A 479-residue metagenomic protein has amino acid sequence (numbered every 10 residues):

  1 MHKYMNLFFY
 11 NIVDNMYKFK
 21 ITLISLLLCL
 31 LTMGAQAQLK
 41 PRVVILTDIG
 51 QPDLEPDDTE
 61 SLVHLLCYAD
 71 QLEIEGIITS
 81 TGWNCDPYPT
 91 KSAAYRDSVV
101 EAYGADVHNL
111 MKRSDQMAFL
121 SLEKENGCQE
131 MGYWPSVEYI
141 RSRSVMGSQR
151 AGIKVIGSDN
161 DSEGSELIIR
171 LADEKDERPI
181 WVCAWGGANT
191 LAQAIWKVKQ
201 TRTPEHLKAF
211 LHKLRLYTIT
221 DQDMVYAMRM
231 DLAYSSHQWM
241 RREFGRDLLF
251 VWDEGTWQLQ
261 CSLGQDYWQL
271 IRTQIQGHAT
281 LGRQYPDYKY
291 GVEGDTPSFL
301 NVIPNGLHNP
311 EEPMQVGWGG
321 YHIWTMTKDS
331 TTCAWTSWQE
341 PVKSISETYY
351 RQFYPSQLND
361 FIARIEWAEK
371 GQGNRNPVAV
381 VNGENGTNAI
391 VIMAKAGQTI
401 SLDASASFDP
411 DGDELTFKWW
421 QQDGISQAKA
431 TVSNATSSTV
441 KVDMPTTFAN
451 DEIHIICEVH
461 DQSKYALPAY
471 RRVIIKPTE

Functional and structural regions predicted by a protein language model:
M1-Q38: Bacterial Sec-dependent N-terminal signal peptides
K3-Y4, S142-S144, V473: Positively charged, low-complexity intrinsically disordered regions
Q38-S401, S405-K429, T439, T447-N450: N-terminal acidic, glycine/proline-rich low-complexity segments
N434-V440: Short, solvent-exposed loop/turn segments in extracellular or other extracytoplasmic domains
H460-A466: Short, solvent-exposed loop/turn segments at the edges of extracellular beta-sandwich modules
A466-V473: Extracellular and select intracellular beta-sandwich modules with Ser/Thr-enriched, small-residue motifs on
K476-E479: Extracellular interdomain linker/stem segments of modular secreted and single-pass surface proteins
